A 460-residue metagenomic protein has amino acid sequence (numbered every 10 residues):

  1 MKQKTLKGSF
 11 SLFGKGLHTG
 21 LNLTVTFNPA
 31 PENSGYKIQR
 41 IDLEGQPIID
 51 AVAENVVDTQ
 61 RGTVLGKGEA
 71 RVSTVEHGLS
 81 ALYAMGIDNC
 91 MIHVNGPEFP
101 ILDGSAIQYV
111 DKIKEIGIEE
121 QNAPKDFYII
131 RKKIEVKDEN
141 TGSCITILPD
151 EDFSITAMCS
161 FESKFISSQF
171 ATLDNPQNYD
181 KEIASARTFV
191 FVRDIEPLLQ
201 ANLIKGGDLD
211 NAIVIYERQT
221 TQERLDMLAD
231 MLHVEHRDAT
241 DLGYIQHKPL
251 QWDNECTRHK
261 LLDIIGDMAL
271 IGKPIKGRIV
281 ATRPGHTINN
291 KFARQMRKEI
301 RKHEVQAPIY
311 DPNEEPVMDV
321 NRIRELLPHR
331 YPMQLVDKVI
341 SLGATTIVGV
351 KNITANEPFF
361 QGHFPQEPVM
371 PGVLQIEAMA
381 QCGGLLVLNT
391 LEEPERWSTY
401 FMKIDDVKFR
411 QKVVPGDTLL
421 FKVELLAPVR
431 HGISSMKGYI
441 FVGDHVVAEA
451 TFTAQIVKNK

Functional and structural regions predicted by a protein language model:
M1-D88, H93-Y310: C-terminal regulatory domains involved in ligand/effector binding and gene-expression control
T5-S9, V317-I323, L420-F421: Short Pro/Gly-enriched beta-strand edge/turn motifs at strand-loop
L12-F13, Q366-E367, K408-K412: Beta-strand-rich interaction surfaces with strong enrichment in secreted/lumenal proteins
A171-F189, M370, I440-A448, F452-K460: Flexible glycine-rich active-site/ligand-binding loops centered on an Asp-His dyad
R258-I271, V339, T345, V369-P394: Active-site helix/loop of acyl-thioester processing domains in fatty-acid/polyketide metabolism, spanning hotdog-fold
G272-A281, P308-V317, G383-L420, V447 (+1 more regions): Hydrophobic beta-strand-centered segment that forms part of the acyl-chain substrate-binding groove
K302-V369, R396-S398, V413-V414, L426-P428 (+3 more regions): Non-catalytic linker/capping segments at the edges of enzyme domains
L335-K338, K403, K408, K422-E424 (+2 more regions): Residues located in well-ordered beta-strands
